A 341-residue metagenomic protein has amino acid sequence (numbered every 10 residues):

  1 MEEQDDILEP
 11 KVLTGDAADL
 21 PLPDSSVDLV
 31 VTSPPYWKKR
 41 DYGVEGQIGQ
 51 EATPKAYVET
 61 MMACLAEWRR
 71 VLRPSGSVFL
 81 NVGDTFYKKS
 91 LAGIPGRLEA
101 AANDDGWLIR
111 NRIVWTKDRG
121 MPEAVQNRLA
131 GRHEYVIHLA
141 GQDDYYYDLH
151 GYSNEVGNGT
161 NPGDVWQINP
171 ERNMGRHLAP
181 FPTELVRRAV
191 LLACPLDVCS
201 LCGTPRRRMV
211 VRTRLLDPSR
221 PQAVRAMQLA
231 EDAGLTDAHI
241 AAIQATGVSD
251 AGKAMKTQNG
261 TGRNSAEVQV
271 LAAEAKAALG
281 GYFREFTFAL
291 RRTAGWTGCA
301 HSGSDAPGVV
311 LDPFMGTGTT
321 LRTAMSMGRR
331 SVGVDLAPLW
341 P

Functional and structural regions predicted by a protein language model:
E2-P341: Core catalytic lobe of class I
